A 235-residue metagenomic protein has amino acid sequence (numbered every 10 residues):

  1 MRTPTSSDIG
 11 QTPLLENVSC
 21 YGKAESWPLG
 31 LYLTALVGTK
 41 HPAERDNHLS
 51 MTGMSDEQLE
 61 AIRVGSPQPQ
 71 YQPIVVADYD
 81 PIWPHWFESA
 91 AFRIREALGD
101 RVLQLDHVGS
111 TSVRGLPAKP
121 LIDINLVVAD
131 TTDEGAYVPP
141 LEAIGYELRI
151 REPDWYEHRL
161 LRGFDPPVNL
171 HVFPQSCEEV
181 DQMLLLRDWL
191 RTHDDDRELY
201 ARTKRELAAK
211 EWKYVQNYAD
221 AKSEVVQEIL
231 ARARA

Functional and structural regions predicted by a protein language model:
M1-Q11, E16-N17: Extreme N-terminal basic, low-complexity initiation segments that serve as generic localization/processing leaders
H41-D106, Q227: Helical scaffold of the NTase/Pol beta-like nucleotidyltransferase catalytic core
H48-E60, P84-F87, E178-T192, A201 (+1 more regions): Long, contiguous binding/interaction regions
Y79-I94, V128-F164: Metal-dependent nucleotidyltransferase catalytic core
R93-G135: Active-site nucleotide-donor binding segment shared across nucleotidyl transfer reactions
I150-K204: Conserved, surface-exposed functional patches that form binding/active-site neighborhoods
